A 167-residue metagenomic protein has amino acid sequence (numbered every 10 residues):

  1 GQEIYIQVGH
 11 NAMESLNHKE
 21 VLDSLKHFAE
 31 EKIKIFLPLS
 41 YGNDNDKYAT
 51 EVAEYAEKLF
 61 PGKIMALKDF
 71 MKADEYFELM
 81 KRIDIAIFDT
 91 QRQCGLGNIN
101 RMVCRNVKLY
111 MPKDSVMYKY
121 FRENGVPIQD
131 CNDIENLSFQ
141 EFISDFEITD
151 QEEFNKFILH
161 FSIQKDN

Functional and structural regions predicted by a protein language model:
G1-L16, I35-L37: Conserved donor-binding/catalytic core segment of Leloir-type glycosyltransferases
A12-H27: A conserved mid-protein helix/loop that constitutes part of the nucleotide-sugar donor-binding site
T50-F70: Nucleotide-activated donor-binding/catalytic signature segment of Leloir-type glycosyltransferases, i.e., the conserved
M65-L79, S115: Conserved active-site histidine-acidic residue motif and adjacent donor-binding/catalytic loop of glycosyltransferases
F77, I99-R105, Y118: Short alpha-helical segment that forms part of, or immediately flanks, the ligand-binding pocket in carbohydrate-active
E78-Q91: Acidic donor-binding loop of glycosyltransferase active sites
K108-M111: Short hydrophobic beta-strand element within catalytic cores of glycosyltransferases and related nucleotide-activated
L137-N167: A charged, aromatic-enriched C-terminal amphipathic alpha-helix characteristic of glycosyltransferases across folds
